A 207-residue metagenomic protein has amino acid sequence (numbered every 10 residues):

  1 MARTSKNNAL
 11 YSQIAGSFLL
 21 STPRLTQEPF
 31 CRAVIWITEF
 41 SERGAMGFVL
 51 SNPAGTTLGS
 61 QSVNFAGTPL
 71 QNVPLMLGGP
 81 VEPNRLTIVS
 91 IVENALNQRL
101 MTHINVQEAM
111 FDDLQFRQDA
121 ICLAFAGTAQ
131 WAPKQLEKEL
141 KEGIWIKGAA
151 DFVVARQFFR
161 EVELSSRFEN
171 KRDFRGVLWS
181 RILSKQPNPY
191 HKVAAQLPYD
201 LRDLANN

Functional and structural regions predicted by a protein language model:
A2-N207: A short aromatic-anchored loop/beta-hairpin motif
